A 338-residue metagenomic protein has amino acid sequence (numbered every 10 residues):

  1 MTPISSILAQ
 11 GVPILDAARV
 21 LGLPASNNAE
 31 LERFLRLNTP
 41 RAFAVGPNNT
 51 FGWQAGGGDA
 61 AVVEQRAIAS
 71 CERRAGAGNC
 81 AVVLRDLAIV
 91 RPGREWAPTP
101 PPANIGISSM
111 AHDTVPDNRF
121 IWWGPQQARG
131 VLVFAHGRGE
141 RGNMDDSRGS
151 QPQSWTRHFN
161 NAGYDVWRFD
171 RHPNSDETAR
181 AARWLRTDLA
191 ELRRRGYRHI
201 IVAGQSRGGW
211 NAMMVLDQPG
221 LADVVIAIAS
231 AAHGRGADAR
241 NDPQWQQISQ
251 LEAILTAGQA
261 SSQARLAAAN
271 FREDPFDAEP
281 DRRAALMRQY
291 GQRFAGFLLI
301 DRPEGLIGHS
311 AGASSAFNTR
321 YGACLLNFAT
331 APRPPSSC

Functional and structural regions predicted by a protein language model:
T2-D117, Q151, W155: Secreted/extracellular ectodomain signature
D113-R129: Short beta-strand-to-loop junctions in surface cap/lid or active-site-entrance loops
P125-H158: Short, surface-exposed "cap/lid" segments of acyl-processing enzymes
T156-S175: Conserved alpha/beta-hydrolase
S175-R195: Alpha/beta-hydrolase active-site loop
A203-G208, A212: Gly/Ala-rich beta-loop-alpha elbow adjacent to hydrolase catalytic centers
A229-L299: The feature captures the conserved acid-bearing segment of alpha/beta-hydrolase catalytic domains
Q292-C338: C-terminal catalytic histidine-bearing segment of alpha/beta-hydrolase fold enzymes
